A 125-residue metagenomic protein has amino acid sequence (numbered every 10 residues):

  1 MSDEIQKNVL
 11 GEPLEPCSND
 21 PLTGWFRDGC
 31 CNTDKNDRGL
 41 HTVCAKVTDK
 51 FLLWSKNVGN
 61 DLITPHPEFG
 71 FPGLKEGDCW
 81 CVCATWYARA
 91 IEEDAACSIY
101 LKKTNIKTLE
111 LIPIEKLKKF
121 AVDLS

Functional and structural regions predicted by a protein language model:
M1-K50, I114, A121-D123: Extended boundary segments
K46-D61: Short, basic/aromatic beta-hairpin or loop at an interaction surface
I63-G70: Short alpha-helix capping/helix-loop boundary micro-motifs
Y87-E110: Short, compositionally biased
N105-S125: Glycine- and charge-enriched low-complexity intrinsically disordered segments
